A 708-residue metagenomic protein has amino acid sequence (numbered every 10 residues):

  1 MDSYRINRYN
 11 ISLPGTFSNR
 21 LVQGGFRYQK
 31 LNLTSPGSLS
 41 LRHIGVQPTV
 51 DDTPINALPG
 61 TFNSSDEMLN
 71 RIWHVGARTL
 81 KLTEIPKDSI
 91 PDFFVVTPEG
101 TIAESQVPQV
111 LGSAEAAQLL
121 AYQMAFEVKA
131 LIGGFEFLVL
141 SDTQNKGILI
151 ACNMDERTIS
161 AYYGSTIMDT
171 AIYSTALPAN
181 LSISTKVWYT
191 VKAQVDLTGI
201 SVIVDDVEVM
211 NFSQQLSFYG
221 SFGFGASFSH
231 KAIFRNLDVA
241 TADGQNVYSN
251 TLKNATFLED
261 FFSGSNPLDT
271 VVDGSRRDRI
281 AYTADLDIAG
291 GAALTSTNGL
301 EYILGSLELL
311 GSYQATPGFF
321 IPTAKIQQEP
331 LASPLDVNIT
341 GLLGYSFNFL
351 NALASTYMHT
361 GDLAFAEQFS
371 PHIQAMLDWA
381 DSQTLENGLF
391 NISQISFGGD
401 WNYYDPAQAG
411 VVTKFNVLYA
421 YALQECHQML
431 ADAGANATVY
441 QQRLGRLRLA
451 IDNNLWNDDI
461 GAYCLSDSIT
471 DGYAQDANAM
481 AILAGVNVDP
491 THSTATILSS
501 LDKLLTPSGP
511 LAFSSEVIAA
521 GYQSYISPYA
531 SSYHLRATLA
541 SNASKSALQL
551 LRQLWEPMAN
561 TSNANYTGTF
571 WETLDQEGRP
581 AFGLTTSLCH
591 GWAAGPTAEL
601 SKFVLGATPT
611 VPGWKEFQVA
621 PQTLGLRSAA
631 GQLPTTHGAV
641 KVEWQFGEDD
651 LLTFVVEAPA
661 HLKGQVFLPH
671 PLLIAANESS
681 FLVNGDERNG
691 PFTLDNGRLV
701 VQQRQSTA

Functional and structural regions predicted by a protein language model:
M1-V271, F320-A324: Extracellular/oxidizing-compartment recognition motifs
Y4-S35, P267, R276-L430, S544-A547: Aromatic-rich carbohydrate-recognition surfaces in CAZymes
N19, G37-R42, E67-L69, F135 (+10 more regions): Structural helix-adjacent loops and short alpha-helical linkers that scaffold large soluble proteins
G24-F26, Y219, A284, G344-Y345 (+5 more regions): Short, solvent-exposed loop/turn segments at the edges of secondary structure
F257-R276, Y302-G341, D378-N416, R446-S531 (+3 more regions): Extended glycan-interaction surfaces of carbohydrate-active proteins
G291, A354, M480-L483, L535-R536: Amphipathic alpha-helical repeat scaffolds
Q442, K545-A708: Non-catalytic C-terminal accessory modules of carbohydrate-active enzymes
